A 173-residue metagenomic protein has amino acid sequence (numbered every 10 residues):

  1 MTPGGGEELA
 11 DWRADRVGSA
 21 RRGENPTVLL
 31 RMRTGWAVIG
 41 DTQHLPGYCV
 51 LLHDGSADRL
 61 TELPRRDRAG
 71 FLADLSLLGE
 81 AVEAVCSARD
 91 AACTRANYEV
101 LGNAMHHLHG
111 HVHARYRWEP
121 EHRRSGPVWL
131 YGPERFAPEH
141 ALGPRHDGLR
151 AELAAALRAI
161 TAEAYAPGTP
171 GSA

Functional and structural regions predicted by a protein language model:
M1-A173: HIT superfamily nucleotide-processing domains
